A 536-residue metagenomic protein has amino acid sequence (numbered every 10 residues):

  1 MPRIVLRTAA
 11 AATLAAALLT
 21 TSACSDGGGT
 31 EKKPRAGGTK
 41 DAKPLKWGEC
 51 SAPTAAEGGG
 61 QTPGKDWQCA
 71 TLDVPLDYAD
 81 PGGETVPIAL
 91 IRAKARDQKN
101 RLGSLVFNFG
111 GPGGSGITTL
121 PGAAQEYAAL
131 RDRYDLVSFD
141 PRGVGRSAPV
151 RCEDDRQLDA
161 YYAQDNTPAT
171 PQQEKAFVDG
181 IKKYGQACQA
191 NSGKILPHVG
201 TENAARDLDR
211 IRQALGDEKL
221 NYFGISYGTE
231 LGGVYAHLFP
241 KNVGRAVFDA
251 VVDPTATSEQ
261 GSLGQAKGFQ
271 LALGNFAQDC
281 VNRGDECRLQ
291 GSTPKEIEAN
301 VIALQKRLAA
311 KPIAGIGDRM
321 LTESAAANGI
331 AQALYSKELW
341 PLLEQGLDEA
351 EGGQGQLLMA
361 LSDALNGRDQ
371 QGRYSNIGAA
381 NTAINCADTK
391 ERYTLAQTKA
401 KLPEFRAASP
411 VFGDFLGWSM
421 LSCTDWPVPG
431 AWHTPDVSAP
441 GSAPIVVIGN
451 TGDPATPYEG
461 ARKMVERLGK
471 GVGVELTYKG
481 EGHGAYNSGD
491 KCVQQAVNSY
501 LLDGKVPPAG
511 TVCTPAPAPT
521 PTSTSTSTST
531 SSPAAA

Functional and structural regions predicted by a protein language model:
P2-T13, T20-N166, P294-K295, D425-A431 (+2 more regions): Catalytic-loop region of hydrolases
R151-A163, A236-N300, Q345-D369: A catalytic-pocket lid/entrance helix-loop region that shapes and gates access to the active site across common
A190-K194, A205-K219: Conserved acidic catalytic loop of the alpha/beta-hydrolase fold
D217-Y227: Alpha/beta-hydrolase fold nucleophile elbow
E298-A443, G489: Alpha/beta-hydrolase fold active-site neighborhood
G441, V446-G449, D453: Short beta-strand/loop motif that positions the catalytic acidic residue of the alpha/beta-hydrolase fold
P454-G460: Conserved alpha/beta-hydrolase "acid-adjacent" motif
E481-K491: Catalytic histidine-centered segment of alpha/beta-hydrolase-like enzymes
